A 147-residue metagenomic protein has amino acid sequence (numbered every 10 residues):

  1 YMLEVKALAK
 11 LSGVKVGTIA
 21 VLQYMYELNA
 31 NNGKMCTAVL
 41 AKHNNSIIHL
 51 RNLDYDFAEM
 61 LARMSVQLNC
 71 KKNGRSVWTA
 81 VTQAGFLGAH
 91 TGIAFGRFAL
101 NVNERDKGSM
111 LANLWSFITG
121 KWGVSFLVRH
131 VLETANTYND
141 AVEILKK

Functional and structural regions predicted by a protein language model:
Y1-N139: N-terminal mature-domain region immediately after signal-peptide cleavage in secreted/organellar precursors
Y138-K147: Short, well-structured alpha-helical segments that form the helix of a local strand-helix-strand
